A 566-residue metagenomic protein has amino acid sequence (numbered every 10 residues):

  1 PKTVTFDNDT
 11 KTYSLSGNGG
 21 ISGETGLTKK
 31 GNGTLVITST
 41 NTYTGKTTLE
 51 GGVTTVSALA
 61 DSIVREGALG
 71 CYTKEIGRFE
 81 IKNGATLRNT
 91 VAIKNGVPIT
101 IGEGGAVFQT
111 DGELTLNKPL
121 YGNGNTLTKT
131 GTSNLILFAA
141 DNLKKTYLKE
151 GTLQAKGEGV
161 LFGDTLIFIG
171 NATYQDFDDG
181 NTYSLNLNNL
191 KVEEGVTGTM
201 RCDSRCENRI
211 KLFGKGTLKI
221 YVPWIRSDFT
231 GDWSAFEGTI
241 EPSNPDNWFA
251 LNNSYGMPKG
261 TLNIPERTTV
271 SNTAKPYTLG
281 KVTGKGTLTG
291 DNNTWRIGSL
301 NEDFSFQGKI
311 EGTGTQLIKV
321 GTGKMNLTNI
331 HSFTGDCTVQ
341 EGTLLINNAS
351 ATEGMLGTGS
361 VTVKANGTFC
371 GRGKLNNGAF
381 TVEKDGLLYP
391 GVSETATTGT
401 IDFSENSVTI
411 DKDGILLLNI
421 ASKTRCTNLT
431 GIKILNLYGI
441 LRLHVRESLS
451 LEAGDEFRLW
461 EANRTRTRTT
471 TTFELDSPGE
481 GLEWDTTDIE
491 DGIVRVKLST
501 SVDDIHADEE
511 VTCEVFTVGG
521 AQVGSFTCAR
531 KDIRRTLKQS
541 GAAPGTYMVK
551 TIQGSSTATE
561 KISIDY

Functional and structural regions predicted by a protein language model:
K2-T25, L116, D176, Y183-N188 (+8 more regions): Extracellular beta-helix/beta-solenoid repeat scaffolds
K2-T73, E103-F162, V192-L262, L288-V361 (+1 more regions): Extracellular repeat-rich scaffold modules on cell surfaces
T5, T34, V53-T55, T86 (+9 more regions): A structural signal for beta-strand register positions
D9-K11, L59-D61, I93, G159 (+9 more regions): Acidic glycine-/aspartate-rich tracts in secreted/extracellular proteins
V107-E113, T126, T294-R296, N301-D303 (+2 more regions): Extracellular beta-strand/loop-rich repeat segments of large surface/secreted proteins
F108-Q109, T289-S305, T313, I440-S499: Extracellular/surface-exposed low-complexity segments
S499-Y566: C-terminal outer-membrane/trafficking sorting elements
